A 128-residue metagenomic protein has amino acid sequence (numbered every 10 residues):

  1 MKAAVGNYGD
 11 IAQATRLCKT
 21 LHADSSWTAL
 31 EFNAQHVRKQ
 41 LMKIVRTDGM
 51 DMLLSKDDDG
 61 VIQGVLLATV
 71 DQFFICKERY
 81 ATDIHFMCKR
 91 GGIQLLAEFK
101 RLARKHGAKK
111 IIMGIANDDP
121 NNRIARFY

Functional and structural regions predicted by a protein language model:
M1-R16: A short beta-loop-alpha structural element at the N-terminal edge of CoA-dependent acyl/N-acetyltransferase catalytic
R16-E31: Helix-loop element at the rim of GNAT/NAT acetyltransferase active sites that forms part of the acceptor-substrate
T28-M52, D57, L66-C76: A conserved beta-strand-loop-helix scaffold within acyl/acetyltransferase catalytic domains
D59-V65, A81: Glycine-rich phosphate/pyrophosphate-binding loop shared by adenosine-nucleotide-utilizing enzymes
A81-I93: A short, internal acetyl-CoA/4′-phosphopantetheine-binding micro-motif in the GNAT/acyltransferase core
Q94-K110: Conserved acyl-CoA
I112-A125: Conserved beta-strand-loop-alpha-helix junction that forms the acyl-donor binding cleft
